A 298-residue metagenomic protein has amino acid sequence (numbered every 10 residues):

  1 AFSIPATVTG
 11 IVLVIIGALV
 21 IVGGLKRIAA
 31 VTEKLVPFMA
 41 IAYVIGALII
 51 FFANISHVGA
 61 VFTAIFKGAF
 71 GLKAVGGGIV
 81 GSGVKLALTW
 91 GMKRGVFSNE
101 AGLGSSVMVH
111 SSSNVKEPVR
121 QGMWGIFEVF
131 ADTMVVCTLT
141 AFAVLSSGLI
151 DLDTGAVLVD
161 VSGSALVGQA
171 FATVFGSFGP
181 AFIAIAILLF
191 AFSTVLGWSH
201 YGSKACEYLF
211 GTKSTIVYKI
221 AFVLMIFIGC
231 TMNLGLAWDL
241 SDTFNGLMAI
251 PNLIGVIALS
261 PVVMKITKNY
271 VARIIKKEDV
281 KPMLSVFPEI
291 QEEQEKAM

Functional and structural regions predicted by a protein language model:
F2-G23, I41-A42, P180-I185, S214-M232: Transmembrane alpha-helical segments of multi-pass small-molecule transport proteins
I4-F66, C206, W238-K268, A272: Membrane-interface loop-to-helix entry segments
A6-V14, F52-S56, K67-M123, I187: Hydrophobic, membrane-embedded alpha-helices of multi-pass small-molecule transporters
T9-V12, A42, V75-S98, V135-C137 (+4 more regions): Select transmembrane alpha-helical segments in multipass membrane proteins
G10, V115-A131, T212-I220: Membrane-interface alpha-helices at helix entry/exit sites of multi-pass transporters
V14-G17, V44-A47, G91-M92, I126-V129 (+4 more regions): Hydrophobic alpha-helical transmembrane segments of multi-pass small-molecule transporters/permeases
L48-A64, L72, G76-I79, S112-S113 (+1 more regions): Extracellular/periplasmic helix-exit of transmembrane alpha-helices
L253-M298: Terminal cytosolic tails of multi-pass membrane transporters, especially the segment immediately following the final
